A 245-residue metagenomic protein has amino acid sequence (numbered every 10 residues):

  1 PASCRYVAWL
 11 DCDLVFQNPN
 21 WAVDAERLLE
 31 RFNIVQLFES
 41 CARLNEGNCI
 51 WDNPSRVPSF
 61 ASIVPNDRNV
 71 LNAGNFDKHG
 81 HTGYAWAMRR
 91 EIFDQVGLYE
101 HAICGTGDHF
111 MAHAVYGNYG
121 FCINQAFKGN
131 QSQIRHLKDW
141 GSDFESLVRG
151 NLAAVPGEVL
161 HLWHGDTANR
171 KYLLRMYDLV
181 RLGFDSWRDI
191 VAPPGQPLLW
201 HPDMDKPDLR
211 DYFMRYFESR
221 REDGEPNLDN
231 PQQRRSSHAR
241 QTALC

Functional and structural regions predicted by a protein language model:
P1-C4: Active-site-proximal specificity loops/subdomain of glycosyltransferases
V7: Short aromatic/hydrophobic "clamp" motif used to bind/position activated sugar donors
D11-V15: The conserved acidic donor/metal-binding loop of glycosyltransferases
Q17-G117, R135: Conserved catalytic core of nucleotide-sugar-dependent glycosyltransferases
A102-C245: C-terminal catalytic/acceptor-binding lobe
